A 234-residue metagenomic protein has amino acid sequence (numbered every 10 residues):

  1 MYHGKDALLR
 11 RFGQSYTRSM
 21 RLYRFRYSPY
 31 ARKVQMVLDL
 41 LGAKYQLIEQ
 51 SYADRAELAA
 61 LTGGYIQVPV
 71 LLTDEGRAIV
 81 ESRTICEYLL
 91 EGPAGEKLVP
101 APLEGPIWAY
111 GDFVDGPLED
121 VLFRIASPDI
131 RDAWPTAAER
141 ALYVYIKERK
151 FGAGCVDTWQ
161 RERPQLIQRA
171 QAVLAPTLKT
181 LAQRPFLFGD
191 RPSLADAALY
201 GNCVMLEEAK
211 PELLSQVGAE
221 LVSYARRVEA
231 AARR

Functional and structural regions predicted by a protein language model:
Y2, D6, V121-F123, K150-C155 (+1 more regions): Charged/polar, low-hydrophobicity segments characteristic of intrinsically disordered regions and flexible loops
Y2-Y143: GST-like domain detector, emphasizing the conserved glutathione-binding G-site in the N-terminal thioredoxin-like
L61-G64, T180, A231: Alpha-helix C-cap/termination motif
V68, G95, Q183-R184, Y200 (+1 more regions): Alpha-helix C-caps/helix-loop-beta hinges
C86, L90, W108-G111, Q171-L174 (+3 more regions): Non-transmembrane alpha-helical segments in soluble domains of secreted/periplasmic/extracellular proteins
V114-S223: GST-like fold's C-terminal all-alpha helical module
A219-R234: Short, mixed-charge aromatic SLiMs
